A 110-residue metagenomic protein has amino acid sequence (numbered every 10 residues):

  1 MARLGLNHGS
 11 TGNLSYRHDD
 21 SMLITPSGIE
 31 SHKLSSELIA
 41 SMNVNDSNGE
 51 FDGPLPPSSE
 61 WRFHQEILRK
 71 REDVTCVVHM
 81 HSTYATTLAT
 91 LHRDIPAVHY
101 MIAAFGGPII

Functional and structural regions predicted by a protein language model:
M1-I110: Glycine-rich flexible loops
